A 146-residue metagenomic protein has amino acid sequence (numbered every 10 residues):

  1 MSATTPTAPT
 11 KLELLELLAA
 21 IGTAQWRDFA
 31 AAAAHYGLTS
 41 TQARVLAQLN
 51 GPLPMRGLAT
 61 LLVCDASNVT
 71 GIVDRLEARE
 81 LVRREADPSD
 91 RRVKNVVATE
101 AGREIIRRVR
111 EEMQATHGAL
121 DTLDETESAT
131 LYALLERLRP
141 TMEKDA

Functional and structural regions predicted by a protein language model:
M1-Y36, T122, T126-A129: N-terminal leader segment of winged-helix/HTH proteins
P6-T7, P140-A146: Short, charged, intrinsically disordered terminal tails
E16, R44-A47, T70-I72: Base-recognition residues in the alpha-helical recognition helix of bacterial helix-turn-helix
A19, A47-G51, R110, E136: Short, locally clustered residues in the helix-turn-helix/winged-helix DNA-binding domain
R27-A66: N-terminal helix-turn-helix DNA-binding core of bacterial DNA-binding proteins
L46, L58, V73-R79: Basic amphipathic alpha-helical segments that dock to polyanions
M55-R56, S67, D74, K94: Residues within helix-turn-helix
R75-E136: Charged, amphipathic alpha-helical coiled-coil/dimerization segments
